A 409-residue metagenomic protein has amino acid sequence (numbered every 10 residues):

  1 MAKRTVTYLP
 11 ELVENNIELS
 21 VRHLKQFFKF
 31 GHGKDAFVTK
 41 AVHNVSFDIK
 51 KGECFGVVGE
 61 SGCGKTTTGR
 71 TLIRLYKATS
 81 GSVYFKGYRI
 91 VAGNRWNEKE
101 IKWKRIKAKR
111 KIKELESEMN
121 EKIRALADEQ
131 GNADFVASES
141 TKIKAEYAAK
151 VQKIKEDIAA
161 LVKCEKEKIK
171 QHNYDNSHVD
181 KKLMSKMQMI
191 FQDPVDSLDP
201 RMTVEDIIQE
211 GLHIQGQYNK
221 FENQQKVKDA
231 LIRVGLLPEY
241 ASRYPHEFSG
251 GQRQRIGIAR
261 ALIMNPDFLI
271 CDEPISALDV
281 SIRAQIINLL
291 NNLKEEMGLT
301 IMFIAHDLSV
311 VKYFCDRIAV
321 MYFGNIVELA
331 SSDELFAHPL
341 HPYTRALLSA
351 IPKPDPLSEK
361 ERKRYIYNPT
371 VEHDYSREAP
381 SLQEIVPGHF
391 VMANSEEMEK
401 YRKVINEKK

Functional and structural regions predicted by a protein language model:
R4-E18, G31-H32, V91, S332-K409: Charged, flexible cofactor/metal-binding loops and thiol motifs
G81-A92, I154-Q171: Conserved ABC transporter NBD signature motif
E222-E239, L348: Conserved ABC ATPase "signature" region
I258, I286: Hydrophobic anchor residue at the start of the ABC signature
I263-D267, R283: A short, proline-enriched helix->beta-strand linker immediately N-terminal to the Walker B motif in ABC-type P-loop
